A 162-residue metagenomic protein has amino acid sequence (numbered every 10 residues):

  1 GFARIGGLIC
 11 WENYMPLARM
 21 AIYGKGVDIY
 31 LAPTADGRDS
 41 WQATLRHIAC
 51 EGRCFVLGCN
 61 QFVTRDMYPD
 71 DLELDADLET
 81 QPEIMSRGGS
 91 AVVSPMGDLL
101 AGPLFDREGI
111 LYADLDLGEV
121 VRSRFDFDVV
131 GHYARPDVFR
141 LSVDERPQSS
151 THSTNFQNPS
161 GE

Functional and structural regions predicted by a protein language model:
G1-F2, L8-W11, M20-G24, V120-E162: Cysteine/selenocysteine-centered motifs that mediate thiol-based redox chemistry or coordinate metal-sulfur cofactors
R4-D114: CN hydrolase (nitrilase-like) catalytic-core segments centered on the catalytic cysteine and neighboring Lys/Glu
R107-F127: A short, polar/charged loop-to-alpha-helix boundary motif
